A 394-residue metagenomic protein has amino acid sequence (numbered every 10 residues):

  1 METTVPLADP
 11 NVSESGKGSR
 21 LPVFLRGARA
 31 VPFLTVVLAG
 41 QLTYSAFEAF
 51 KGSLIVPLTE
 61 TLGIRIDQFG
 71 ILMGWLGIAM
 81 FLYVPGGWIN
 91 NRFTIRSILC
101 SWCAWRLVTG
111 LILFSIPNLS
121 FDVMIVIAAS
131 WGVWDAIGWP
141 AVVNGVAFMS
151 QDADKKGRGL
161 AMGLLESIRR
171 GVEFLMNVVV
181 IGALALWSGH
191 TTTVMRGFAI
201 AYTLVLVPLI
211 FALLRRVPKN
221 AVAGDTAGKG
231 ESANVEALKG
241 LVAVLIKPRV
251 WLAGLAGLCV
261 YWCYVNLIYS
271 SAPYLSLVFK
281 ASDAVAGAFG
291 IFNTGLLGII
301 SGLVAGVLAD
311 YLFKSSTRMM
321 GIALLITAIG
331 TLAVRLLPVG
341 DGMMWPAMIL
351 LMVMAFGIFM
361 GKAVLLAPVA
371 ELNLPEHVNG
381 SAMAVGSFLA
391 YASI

Functional and structural regions predicted by a protein language model:
K51-I55, N177, K247-G302, K362: Extracytoplasmic gate region of multi-pass secondary transporters
I71-W88, F292-A305: Central cavity-lining transmembrane alpha-helices of secondary-active solute carriers, predominantly the Major
R92-C103, D310-L325: Cytoplasmic membrane-interface "Motif A"-like loop-to-helix N-cap segments of 12-TM Major Facilitator Superfamily
A104-L119, L325-D341: C-terminal ends and interior cores of transmembrane alpha-helices in multi-pass membrane transporters/permeases
I127-R169: Cytoplasmic helix-loop-helix junction between adjacent transmembrane helices in 12-TM secondary transporters
G159-L184, S387-I394: Glycine-rich segments within core transmembrane alpha-helices of 12-TM secondary carriers
I181, T203-A227: C-terminal membrane-cytosol helix-exit motif in multi-pass small-molecule transporters
N373-I394: A late C-terminal transmembrane helix in Major Facilitator Superfamily
